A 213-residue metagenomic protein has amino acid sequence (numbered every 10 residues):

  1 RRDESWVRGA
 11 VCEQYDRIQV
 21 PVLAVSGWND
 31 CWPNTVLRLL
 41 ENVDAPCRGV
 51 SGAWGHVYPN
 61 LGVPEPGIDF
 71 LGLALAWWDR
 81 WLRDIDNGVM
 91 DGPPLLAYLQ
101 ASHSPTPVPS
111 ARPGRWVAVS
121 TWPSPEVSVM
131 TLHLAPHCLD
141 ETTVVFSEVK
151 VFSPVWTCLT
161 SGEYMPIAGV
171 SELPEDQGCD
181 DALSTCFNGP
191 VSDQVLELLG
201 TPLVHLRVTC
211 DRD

Functional and structural regions predicted by a protein language model:
R1-M90, L96, S102: Active-site-proximal cap/loop segments of hydrolase catalytic domains
P64-D213: C-terminal, loop-rich substrate-recognition/catalytic regions characterized by aromatic stacking residues
